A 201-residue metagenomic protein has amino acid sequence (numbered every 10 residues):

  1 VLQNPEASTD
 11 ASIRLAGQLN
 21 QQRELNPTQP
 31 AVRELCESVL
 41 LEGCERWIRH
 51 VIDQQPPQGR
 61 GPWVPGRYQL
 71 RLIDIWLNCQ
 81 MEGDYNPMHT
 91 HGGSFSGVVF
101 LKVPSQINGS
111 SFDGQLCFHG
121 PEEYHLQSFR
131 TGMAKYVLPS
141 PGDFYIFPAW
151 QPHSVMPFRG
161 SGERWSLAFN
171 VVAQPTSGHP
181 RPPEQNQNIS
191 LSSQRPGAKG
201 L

Functional and structural regions predicted by a protein language model:
V1-P65, G83-Y85, N188: Non-heme Fe(II)/2-oxoglutarate
N4-S8, S12, L126-R130, G200: Compositionally biased, intrinsically disordered low-complexity segments enriched in polar/Pro/Gly and often Gln
Q29, R33, T90, G160: Aromatic-acidic/polar surface patches that form glycan- and anion
G66, L70-I146, M156, E163 (+2 more regions): Catalytic core of non-heme Fe(II) oxygenases with the double-stranded beta-helix
S154-M156, I189: Karyopherin-beta/Importin-beta family HEAT-repeat alpha-solenoid scaffold
S166: Acidic, two-metal ion nucleic-acid-processing modules in DNA metabolism proteins
N170-L201: Double-stranded beta-helix
